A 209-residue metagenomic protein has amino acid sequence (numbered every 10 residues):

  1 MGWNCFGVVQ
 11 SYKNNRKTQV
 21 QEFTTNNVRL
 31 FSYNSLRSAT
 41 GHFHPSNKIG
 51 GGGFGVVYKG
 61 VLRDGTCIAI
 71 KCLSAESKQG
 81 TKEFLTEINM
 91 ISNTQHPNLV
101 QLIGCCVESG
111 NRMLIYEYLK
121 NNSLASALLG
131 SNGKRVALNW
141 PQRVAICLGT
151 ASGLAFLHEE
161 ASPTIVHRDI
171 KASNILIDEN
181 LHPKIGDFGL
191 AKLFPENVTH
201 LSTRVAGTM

Functional and structural regions predicted by a protein language model:
G2-M209: Conserved eukaryotic protein kinase-like
